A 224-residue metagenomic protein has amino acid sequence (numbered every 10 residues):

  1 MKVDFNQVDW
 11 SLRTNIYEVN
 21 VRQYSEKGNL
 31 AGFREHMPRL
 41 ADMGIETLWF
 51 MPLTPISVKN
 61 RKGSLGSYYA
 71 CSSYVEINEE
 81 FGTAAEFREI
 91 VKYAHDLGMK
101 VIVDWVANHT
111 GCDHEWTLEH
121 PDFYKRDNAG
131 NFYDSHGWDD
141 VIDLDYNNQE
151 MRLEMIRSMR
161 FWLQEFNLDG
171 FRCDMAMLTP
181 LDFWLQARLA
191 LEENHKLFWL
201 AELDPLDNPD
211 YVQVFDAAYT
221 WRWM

Functional and structural regions predicted by a protein language model:
M1-K100, D174: N-terminal structural segment of carbohydrate-active enzymes
L12-R13, G44-E46, H95-M99, N167-D169 (+2 more regions): Short, well-ordered coil/turn segments that N-cap beta-strands
M37-P38, F87, V91, M159-L163 (+1 more regions): Generic structural signal for well-ordered alpha-helices, preferentially at hydrophobic/aromatic core positions
W49-K62, D104-D113, D174-P180, E202-D207: Short, solvent-exposed turn/loop segments enriched in Gly/Ser/Thr/Pro and often Arg
V58-C71, A107-S135, L189, P209 (+1 more regions): Aromatic- and acidic-residue-enriched segments that line the glycan-binding/catalytic groove of carbohydrate-active
G111-F166, A176-M177: Active-site-adjacent "subsite" loops/lids of carbohydrate-active enzymes
Q164, D174-M224: Active-site-proximal helices and loops of the catalytic beta/alpha 8
